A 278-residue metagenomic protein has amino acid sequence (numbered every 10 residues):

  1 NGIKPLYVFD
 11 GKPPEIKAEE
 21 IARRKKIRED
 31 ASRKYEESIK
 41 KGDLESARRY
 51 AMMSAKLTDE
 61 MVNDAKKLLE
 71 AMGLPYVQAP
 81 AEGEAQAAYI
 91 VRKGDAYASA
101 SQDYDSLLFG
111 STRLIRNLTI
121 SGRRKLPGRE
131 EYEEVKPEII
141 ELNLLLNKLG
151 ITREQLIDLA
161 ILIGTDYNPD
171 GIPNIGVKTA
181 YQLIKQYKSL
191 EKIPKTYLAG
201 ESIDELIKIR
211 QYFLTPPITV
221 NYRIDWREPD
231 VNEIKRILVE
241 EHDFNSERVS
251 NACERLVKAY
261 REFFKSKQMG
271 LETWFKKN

Functional and structural regions predicted by a protein language model:
N1-K93, T112-L114, I120: Noncatalytic, basic helical substrate-engagement surface that gates or grips nucleic-acid strands
P14, L107-F109, A180: General alpha-helical segment detector with a strong preference for membrane-spanning helices and helix-boundary regions
S99-A100: Residue-level marker for buried hydrophobic side chains located in beta-strands that build the well-ordered beta-sheet
S106-F109, I120-E131, I140-E141, L145: Conserved NTP-donor binding/palm subdomain of two-metal-ion nucleotidyltransferases/polymerases, i.e., the charged
F109-T112, G176: Active-site-adjacent pocket scaffolds in enzyme catalytic domains
E130-N278: Non-catalytic nucleic-acid-binding/docking modules located in mid-to-C-terminal regions of nucleic-acid enzymes
